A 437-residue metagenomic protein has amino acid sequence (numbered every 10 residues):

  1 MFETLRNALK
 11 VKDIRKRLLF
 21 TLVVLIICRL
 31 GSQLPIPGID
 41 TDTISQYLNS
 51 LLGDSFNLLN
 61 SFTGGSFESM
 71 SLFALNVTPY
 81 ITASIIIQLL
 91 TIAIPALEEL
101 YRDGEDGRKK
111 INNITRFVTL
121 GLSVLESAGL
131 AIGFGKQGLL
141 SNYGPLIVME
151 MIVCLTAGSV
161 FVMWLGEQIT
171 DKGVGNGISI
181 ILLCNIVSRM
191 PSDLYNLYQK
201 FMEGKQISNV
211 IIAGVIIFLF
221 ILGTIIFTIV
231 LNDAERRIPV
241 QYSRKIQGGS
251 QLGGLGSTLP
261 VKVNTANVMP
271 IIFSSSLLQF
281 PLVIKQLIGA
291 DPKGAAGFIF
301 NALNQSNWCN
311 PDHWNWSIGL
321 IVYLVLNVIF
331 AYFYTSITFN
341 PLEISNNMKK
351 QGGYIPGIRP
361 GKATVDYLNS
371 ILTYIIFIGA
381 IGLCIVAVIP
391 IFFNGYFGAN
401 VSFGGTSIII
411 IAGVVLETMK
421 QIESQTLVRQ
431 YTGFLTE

Functional and structural regions predicted by a protein language model:
M1-Y101, D106-E437: N-terminal cationic and glycine-rich segments that engage phosphates or anionic surfaces
